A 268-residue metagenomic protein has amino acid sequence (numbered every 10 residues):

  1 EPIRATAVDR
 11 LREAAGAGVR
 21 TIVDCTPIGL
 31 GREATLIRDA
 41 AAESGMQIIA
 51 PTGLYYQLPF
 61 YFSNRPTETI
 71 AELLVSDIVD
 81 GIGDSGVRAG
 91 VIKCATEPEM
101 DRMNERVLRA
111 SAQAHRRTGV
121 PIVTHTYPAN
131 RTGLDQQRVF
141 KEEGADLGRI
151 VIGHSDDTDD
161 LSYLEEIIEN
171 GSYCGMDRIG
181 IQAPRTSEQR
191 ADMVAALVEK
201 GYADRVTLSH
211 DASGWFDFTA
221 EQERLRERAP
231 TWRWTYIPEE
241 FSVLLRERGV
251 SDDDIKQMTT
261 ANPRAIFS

Functional and structural regions predicted by a protein language model:
E1-Q47, I70-V87: Alpha-helical scaffold segments that flank or form the walls of functional sites
I22, L54, H115, C174 (+3 more regions): Divalent metal-coordination and catalytic microenvironments
I28-G29, I152-T158, D177-E199: Active-site glycine- and acidic-residue-rich loops that bind and position anionic ligands or nucleotide-like cofactors
T35-R38, D101-R106, A129-G144, D160-E169 (+1 more regions): Distinct, well-ordered alpha-helical segments
D39-A42, Q47-P121, Y173, I179-P184: Active-site gating/metal-coordination segments in enzymes
G45, T118-P121, K141-G148, E166-G175 (+1 more regions): Glycine-enriched alpha-helix->loop->beta-strand junction motifs that scaffold or abut catalytic
H125, R178, A203-E227, I255: Short acidic/histidine-rich active-site segments
W232-S268: Mid-to-C-terminal alpha-helical segments outside catalytic/metal-binding sites
